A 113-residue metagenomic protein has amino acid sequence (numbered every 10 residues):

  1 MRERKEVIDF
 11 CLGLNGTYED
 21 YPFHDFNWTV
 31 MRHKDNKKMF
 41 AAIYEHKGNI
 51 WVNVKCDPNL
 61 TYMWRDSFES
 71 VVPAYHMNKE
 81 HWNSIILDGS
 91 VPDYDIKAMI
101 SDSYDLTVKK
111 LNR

Functional and structural regions predicted by a protein language model:
M1-R113: Charge-dense, helix-prone N-terminal extensions
